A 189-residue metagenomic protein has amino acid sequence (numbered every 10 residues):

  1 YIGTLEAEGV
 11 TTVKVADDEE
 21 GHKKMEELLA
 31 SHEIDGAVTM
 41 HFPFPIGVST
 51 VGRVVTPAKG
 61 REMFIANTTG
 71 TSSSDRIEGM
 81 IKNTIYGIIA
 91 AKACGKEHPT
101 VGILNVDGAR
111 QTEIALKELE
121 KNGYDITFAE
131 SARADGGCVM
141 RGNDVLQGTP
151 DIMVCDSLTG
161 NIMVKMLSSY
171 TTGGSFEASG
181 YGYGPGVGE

Functional and structural regions predicted by a protein language model:
Y1-G3, D75-A132, G136, D151: Glycine-rich phosphate/diphosphate-binding loop of Rossmann-like nucleotide-binding domains
V10-F64: N-terminal glycine-rich phosphate/adenylate-binding segment common to multiple enzyme folds
H22-K23, T112-T172: Active-site rim loops that border cofactor/substrate pockets in soluble metabolic enzymes
L28-H32, V55-G60, A93-E97, K121 (+1 more regions): Solvent-exposed alpha-helices and their adjacent loops that cap or buttress functional pockets in soluble metabolic
A37-H41, I65-T69, L104-N105, C155-D156: Short beta-strand segments
M40-I46, N105-Q111, L158-N161: Gly/Ser/Thr-rich loops at beta-strand to alpha-helix junctions that form or flank small-molecule/cofactor-binding
A58-S72, E97-T100: Acidic/polar active-site rim loop that often engages polyanionic ligands
K59-A66, T149-E189: Glycine-rich phosphate/nucleotide-binding loop
